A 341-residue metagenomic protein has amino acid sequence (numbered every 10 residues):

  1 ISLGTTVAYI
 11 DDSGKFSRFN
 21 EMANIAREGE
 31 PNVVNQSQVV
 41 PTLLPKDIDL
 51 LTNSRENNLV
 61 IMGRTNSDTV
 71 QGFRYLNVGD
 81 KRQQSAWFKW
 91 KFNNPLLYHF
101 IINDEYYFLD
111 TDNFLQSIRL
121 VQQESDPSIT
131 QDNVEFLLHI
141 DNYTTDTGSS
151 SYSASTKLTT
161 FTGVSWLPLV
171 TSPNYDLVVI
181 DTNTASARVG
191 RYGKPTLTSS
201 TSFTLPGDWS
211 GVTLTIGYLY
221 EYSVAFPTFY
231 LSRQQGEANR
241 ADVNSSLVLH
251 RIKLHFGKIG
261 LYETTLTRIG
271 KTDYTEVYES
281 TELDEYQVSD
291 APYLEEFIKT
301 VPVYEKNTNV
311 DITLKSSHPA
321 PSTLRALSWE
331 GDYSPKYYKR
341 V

Functional and structural regions predicted by a protein language model:
I1-V341: Beta-sheet repeat architectures centered on beta-propellers
